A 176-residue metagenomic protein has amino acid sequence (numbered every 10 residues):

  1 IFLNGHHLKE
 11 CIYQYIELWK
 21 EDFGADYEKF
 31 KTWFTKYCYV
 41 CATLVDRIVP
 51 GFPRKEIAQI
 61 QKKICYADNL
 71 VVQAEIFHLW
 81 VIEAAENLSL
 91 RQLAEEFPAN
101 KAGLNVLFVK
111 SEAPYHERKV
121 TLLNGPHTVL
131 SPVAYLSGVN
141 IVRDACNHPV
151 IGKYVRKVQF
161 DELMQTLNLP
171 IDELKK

Functional and structural regions predicted by a protein language model:
F2-K176: Substrate/ligand-engaging "lid" and interaction regions
